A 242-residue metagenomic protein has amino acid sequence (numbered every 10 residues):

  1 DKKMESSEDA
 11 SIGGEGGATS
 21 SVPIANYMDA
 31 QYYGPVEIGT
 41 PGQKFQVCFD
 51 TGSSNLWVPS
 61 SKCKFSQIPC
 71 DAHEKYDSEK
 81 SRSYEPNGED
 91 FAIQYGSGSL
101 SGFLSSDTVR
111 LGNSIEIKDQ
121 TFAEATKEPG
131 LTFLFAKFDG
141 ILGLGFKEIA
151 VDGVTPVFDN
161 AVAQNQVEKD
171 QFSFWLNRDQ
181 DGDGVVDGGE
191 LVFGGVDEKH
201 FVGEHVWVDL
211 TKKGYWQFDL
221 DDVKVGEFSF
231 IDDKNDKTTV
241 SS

Functional and structural regions predicted by a protein language model:
D1-Y27, T108-V240: Aspartyl protease catalytic domain
G13-K137: Signature of the N-terminal lobe/flap region of pepsin-like aspartyl proteases
